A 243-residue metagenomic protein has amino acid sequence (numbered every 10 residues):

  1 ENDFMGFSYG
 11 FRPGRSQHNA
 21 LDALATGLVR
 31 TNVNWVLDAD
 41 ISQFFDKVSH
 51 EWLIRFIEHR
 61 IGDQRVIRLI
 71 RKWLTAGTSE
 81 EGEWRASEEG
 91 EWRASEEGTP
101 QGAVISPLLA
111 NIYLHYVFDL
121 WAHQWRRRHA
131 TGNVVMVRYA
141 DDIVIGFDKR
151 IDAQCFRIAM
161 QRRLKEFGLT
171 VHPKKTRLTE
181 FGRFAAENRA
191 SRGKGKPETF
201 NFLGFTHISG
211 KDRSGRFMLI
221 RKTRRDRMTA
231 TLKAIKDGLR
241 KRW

Functional and structural regions predicted by a protein language model:
E1-W243: Non-catalytic terminal/accessory segments
